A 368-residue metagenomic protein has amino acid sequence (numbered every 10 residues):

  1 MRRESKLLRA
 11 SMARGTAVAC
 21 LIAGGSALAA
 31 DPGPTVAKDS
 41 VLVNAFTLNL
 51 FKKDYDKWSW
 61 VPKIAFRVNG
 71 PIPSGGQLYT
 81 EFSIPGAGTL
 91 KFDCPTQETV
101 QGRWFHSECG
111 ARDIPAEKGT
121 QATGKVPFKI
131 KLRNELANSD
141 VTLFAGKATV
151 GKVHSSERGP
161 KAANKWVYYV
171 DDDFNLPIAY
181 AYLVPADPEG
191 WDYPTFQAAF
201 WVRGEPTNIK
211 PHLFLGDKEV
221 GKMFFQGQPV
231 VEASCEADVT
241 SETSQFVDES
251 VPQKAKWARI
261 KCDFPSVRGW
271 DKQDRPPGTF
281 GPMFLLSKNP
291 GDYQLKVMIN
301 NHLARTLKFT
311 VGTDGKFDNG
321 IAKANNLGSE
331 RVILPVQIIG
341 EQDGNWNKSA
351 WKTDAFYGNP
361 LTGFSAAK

Functional and structural regions predicted by a protein language model:
M1-A10: N-terminal secretory signal peptides that target proteins for export/translocation
R9-A19: Sec-dependent N-terminal signal peptides
G24-G25: N-terminal signal peptide c-region/cleavage motif recognized by signal peptidases
D31-T142, N164-V297, R305-L307, T313-D314 (+2 more regions): Contiguous segments within soluble domain cores/interaction surfaces
T149-H154, G312-D318: Extracellular interdomain linker/stem segments of modular secreted and single-pass surface proteins
V153-V167: Disulfide-bonded cysteine-rich modules in secreted/extracellular proteins, activating on the conserved Cys frameworks
